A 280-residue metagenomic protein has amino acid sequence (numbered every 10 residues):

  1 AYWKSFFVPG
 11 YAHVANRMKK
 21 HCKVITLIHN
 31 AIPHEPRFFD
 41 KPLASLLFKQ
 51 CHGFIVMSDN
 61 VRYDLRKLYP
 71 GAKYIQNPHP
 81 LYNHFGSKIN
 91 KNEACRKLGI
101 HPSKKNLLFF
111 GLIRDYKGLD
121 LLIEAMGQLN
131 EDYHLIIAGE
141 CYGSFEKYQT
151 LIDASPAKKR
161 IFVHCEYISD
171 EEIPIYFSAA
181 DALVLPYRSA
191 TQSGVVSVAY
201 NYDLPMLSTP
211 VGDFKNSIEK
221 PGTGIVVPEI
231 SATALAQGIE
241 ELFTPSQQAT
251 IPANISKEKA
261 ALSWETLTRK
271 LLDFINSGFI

Functional and structural regions predicted by a protein language model:
K49-K88: Donor nucleotide-sugar binding/catalytic pocket of nucleotide-sugar-dependent glycosyltransferases
G86-I100: A short helix/loop element that forms part of the nucleotide-sugar donor recognition site in Leloir-type
R96, A157, Q247-A261: A short, well-ordered alpha-helix in the C-terminal region of glycosyltransferases
H101-K117, I123-G127, I136: Conserved donor-binding/catalytic core segment of Leloir-type glycosyltransferases
F110, H134-Q149, E166: Glycosyltransferase donor-sugar binding loop
Y148-P174: Nucleotide-activated donor-binding/catalytic signature segment of Leloir-type glycosyltransferases, i.e., the conserved
I175-Q192, L204: Acidic donor-binding loop of glycosyltransferase active sites
K220-P221, I225-A232, I239-S246: Conserved acidic donor-binding segment of nucleotide-sugar-dependent glycosyltransferases
